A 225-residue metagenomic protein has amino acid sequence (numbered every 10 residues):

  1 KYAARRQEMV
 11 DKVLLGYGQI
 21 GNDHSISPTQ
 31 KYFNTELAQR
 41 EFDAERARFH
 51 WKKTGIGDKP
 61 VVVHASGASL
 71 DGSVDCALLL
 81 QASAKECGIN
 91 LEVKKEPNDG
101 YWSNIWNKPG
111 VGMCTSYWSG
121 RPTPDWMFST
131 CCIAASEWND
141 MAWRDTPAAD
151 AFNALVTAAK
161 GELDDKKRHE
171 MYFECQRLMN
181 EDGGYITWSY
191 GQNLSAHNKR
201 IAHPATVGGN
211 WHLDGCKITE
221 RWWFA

Functional and structural regions predicted by a protein language model:
K1-D11, F152-T157, D165-H169: Extended ligand-binding regions for polar small-molecule ligands
K1-T29, G72-C76, M179-T187: Periplasmic-binding protein-like
V10-L14, K53-L70, K108, G112-Y117 (+1 more regions): Bilobed periplasmic-binding protein-like "clamshell/Venus-flytrap" ligand-binding domains
Y17-K53, A68-D75: Structural transition elements
S27-E45, N104-G110, S129-T157, G161 (+1 more regions): Short, solvent-exposed loop/beta-turn-alpha elements that line the ligand-binding surface or hinge of extracytoplasmic
A77-Q81: A generic structural signal for short, well-ordered alpha-helical segments in conserved domains
A82-E137, M171: Periplasmic binding protein-like
